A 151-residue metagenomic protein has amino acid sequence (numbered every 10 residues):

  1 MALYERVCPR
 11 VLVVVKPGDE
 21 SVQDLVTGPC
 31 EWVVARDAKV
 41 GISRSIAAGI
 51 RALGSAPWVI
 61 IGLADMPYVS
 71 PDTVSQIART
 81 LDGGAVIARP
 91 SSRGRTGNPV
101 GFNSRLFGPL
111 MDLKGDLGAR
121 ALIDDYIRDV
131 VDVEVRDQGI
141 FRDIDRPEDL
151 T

Functional and structural regions predicted by a protein language model:
M1-T96, R128-V135: Nucleotide and nucleotide-moiety/phosphate-recognizing core
A2, R95-Y126: Short, glycine-/small-residue-rich phosphate/pyrophosphate-handling segment
S21-V22, P109, D143: Phosphate- and divalent-cation-binding pockets in alpha/beta enzyme and binding domains that engage nucleotide-derived
V34-D37, P99, M111, R142: Pocket-edge positions in alpha/beta enzyme catalytic cores
S43-I46, V74, F107, D116-R120 (+1 more regions): A general structural signal for well-ordered alpha-helical segments in protein cores
D65, G101, D143: Conserved beta-strand segments that form the floor/walls of ligand-binding pockets within enzyme and binding domains
D112-T151: Conserved alpha/beta core of the MobA/IspD/sugar-nucleotide pyrophosphorylase nucleotidyltransferase superfamily
